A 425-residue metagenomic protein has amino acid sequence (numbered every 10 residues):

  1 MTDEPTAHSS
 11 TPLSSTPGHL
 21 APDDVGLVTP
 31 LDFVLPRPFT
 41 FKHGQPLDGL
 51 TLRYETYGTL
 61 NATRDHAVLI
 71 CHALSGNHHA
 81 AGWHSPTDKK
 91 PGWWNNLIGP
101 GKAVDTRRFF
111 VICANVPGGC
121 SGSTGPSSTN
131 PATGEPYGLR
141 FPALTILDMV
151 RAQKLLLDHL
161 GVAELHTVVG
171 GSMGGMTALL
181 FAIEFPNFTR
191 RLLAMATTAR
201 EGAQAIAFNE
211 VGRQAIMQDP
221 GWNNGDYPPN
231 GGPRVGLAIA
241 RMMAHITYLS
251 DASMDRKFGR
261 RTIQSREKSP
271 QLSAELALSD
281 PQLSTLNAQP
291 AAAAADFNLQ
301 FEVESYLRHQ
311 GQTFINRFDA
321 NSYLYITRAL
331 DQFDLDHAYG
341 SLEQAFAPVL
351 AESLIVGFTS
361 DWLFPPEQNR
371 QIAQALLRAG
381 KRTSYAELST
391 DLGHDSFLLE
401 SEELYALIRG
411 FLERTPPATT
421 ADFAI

Functional and structural regions predicted by a protein language model:
M1-H8, P12-I70, H84: Catalytic-loop region of hydrolases
E55, T59-N130: N-terminal cap/lid subdomain of alpha/beta-hydrolase-fold enzymes
G134-R140, L147-T167: Conserved acidic catalytic loop of the alpha/beta-hydrolase fold
E164-Q204: Conserved hydrolase catalytic core segment
A194-G311: Alpha/beta-hydrolase-fold enzymes
A338-E343, P365-L376: Short alpha-helix in the alpha/beta-hydrolase fold that links the catalytic acid
V349, I355-G357: Short beta-strand/loop motif that positions the catalytic acidic residue of the alpha/beta-hydrolase fold
L377-I425: Catalytic active-site module of serine/aspartate enzymes centered on a nucleophile-bearing elbow/loop
